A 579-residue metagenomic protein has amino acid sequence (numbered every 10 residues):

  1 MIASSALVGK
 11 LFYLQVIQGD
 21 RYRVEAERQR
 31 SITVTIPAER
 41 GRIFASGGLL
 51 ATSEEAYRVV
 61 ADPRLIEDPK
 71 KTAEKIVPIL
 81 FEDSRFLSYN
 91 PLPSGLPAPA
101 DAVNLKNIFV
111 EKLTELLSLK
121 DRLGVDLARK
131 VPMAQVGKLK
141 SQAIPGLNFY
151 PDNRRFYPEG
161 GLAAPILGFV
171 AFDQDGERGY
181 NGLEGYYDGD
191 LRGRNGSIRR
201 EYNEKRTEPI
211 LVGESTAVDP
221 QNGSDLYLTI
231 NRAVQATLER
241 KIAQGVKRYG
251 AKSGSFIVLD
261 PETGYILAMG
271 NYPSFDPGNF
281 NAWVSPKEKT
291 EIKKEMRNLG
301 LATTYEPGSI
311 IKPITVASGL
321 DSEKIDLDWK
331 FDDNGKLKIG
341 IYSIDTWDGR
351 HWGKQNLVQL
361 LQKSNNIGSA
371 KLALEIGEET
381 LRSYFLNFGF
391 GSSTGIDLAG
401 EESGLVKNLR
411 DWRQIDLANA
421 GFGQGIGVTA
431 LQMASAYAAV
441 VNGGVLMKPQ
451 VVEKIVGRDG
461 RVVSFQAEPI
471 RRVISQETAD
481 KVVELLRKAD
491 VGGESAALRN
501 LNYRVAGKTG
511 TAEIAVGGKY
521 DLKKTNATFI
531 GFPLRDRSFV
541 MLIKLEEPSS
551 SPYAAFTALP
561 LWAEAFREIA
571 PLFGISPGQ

Functional and structural regions predicted by a protein language model:
M1-R21: Hydrophobic alpha-helical transmembrane signal-anchor segments
V24-R30: A structural "hinge/loop" feature
S31-R58: Short extracytoplasmic
T35-E39, G250-S253, P449: Short, small/polar residue-rich loop motifs at catalytic or cofactor-binding pockets
A51-T52, N203-A217, F256, P261-S309 (+4 more regions): Beta-lactam-recognizing serine transpeptidase/beta-lactamase-like catalytic domain environment
E54-E67, K363: Well-structured core secondary-structure elements of compact alpha/beta domains
K71-F81, I108-G223, I543, P560-E564: Small/polar-residue-rich segments within soluble enzyme cores
G124, L211-G254: Conserved, well-ordered alpha-helix/loop/beta-strand core segments that scaffold catalytic motifs
